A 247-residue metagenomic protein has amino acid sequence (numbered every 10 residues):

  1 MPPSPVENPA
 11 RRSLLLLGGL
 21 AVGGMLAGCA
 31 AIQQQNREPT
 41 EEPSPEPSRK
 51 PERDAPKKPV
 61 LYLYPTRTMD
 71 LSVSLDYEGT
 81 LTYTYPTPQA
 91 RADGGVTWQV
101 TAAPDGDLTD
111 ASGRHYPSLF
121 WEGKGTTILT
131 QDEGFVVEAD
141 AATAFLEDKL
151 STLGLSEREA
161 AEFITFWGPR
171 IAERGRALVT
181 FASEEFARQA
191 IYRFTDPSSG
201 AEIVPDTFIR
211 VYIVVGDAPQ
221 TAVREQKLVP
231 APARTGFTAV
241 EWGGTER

Functional and structural regions predicted by a protein language model:
M1-A10, L16-A27: N-terminal secretory signal peptides
L15-L16, E41: General helical structural elements
A30-I32: Bacterial signal peptide processing site
P39-R247: Protease-labile, long low-complexity intrinsically disordered regions enriched in Pro/Ser/Thr
